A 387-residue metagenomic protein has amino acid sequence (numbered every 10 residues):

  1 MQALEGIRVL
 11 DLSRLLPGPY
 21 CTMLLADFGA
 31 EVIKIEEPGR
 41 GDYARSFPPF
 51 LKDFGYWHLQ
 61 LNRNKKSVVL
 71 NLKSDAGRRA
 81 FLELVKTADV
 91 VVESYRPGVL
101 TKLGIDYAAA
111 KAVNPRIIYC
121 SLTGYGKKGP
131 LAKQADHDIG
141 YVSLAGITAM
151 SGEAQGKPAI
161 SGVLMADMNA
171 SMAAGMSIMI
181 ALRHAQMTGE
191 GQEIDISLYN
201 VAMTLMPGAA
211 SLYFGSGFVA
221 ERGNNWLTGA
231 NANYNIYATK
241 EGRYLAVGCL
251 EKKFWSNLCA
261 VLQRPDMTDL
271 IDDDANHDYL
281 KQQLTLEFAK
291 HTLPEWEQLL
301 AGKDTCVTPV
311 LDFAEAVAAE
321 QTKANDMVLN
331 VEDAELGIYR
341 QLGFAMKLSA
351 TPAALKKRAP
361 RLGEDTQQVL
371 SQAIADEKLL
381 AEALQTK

Functional and structural regions predicted by a protein language model:
M1-I7, A238-K240, E315-K387: Terminal low-complexity tails and localization/encapsulation signals of metabolic enzymes
M1-M187, R361, D365-K387: N-terminal helix-loop segment corresponding to the beta1-alpha1 unit of nucleotide/adenylate-binding folds
V32, A301-E315, D376-A381: Short, well-structured beta-strand/strand-turn elements
G39, Y125-G126, L198-M203, E241-R243 (+2 more regions): Glycine-rich beta-alpha junction loops
K127, Q155-V163, Q186-A202, R222-G229 (+1 more regions): Conserved Rossmann-fold dehydrogenase catalytic segment
K157-A166, A238-R243, T351-A354: Flexible glycine/proline-enriched surface loops and loop-helix/loop-strand junctions
S171-G191, T204-S216, C259-P265: Oxidoreductase and adenylate-handling cofactor-binding alpha/beta cores
N233-K303, V307: Aromatic-enriched alpha-helical interface/lid elements that frame and gate functional surfaces
